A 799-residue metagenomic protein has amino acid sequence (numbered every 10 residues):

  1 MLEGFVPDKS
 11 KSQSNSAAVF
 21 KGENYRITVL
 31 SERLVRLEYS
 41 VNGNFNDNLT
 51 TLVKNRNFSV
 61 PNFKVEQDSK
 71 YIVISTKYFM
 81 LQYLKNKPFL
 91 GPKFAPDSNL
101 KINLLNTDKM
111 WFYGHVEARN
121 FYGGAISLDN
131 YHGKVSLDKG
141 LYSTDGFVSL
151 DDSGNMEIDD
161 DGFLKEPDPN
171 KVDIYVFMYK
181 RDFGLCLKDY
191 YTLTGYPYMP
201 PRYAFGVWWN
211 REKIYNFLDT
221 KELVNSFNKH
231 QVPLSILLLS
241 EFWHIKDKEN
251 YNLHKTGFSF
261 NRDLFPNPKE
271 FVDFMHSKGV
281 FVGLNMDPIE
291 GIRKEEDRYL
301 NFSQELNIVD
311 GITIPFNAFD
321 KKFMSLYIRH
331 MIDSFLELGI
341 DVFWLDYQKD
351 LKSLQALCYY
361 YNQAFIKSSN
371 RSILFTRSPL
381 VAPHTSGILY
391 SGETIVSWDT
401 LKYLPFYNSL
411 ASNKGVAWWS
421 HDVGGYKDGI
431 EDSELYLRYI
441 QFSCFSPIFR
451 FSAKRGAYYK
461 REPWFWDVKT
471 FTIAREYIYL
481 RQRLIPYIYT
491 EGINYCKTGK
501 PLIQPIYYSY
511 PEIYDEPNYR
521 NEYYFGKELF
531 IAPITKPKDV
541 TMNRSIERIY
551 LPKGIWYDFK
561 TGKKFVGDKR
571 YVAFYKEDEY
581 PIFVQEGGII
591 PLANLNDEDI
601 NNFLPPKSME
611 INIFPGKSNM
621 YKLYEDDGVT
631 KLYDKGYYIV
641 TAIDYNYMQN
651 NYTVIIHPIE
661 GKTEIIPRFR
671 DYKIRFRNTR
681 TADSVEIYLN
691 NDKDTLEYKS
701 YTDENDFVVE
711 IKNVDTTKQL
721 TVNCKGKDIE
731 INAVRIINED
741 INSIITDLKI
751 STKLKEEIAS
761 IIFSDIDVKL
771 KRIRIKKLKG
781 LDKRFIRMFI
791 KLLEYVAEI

Functional and structural regions predicted by a protein language model:
F5-V6, L30-S69: A low-complexity, Ser/Thr/Gly/Pro-enriched, surface-exposed linker/loop concept that marks segments flanking
I27, V35-Y39, I74-L81, F530-P533 (+1 more regions): Short, well-ordered beta-strand segments enriched in hydrophobic/aromatic residues
R36, N44-F45, V148-S149, M156-D159 (+19 more regions): Flexible loop/turn segments at secondary-structure boundaries
L49-N62, L306-V309, Y557-E577, V685-I711: Solvent-exposed beta-strand/loop surfaces of large extracellular or lumenal domains
V65-R202, R211-E212, F217, V224-K229 (+3 more regions): Catalytic and substrate-binding clefts that recognize carbohydrates or anionic sugar/phosphate headgroups
D97, T107, P233-A474, S509-P511 (+1 more regions): Aromatic- and carboxylate-enriched substrate-binding clefts and catalytic-loop regions of carbohydrate-active enzymes
I388-L389, Y403-Y407, A411-H421, D428-D683: Catalytic core of carbohydrate-active enzymes
Y524-E528, R544, N602-I799: Beta-rich accessory regions
